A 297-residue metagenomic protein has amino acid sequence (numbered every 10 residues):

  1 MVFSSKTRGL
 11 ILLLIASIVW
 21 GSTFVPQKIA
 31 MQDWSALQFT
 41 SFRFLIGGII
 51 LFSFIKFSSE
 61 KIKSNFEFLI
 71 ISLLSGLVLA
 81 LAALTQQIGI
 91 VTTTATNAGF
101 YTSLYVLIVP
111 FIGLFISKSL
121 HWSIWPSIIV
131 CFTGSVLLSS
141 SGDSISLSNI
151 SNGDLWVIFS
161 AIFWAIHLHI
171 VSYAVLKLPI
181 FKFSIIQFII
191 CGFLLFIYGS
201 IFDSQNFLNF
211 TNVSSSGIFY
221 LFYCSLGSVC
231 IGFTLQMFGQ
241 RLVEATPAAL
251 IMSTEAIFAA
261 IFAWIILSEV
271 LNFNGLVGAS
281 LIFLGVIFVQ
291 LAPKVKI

Functional and structural regions predicted by a protein language model:
M1-F3, F44, F52, G217 (+1 more regions): C-terminal-most transmembrane helix of multi-pass membrane proteins
M1-Q38, L77, L81, T85 (+3 more regions): Glycine-/small-residue-enriched transmembrane alpha-helix faces in small-molecule transporters and effluxers
T7-L12, Q38-S53, S123-T133, N152-W156 (+2 more regions): Hydrophobic alpha-helical transmembrane segments of multi-pass integral membrane proteins, especially transporters
R8-S17, E60-Q86, I128, N152-S160 (+2 more regions): Loop-to-transmembrane-helix transition segments
S17, T40-F42, L84, A98-L104 (+2 more regions): Helix-helix packing/entry segments at the starts of transmembrane helices
T23-F24, F52-T102, S135-L137, F219 (+1 more regions): Specific transmembrane alpha-helical segments of multi-pass solute transporters/efflux pumps, especially DMT/EamA
I50-S59, Y105-I129, I257-L276: C-terminal transmembrane-helix exit sites in multi-pass transporters
L51, L73, L120-G142, L195 (+1 more regions): Hydrophobic transmembrane alpha-helices of multi-pass small-molecule transport proteins
